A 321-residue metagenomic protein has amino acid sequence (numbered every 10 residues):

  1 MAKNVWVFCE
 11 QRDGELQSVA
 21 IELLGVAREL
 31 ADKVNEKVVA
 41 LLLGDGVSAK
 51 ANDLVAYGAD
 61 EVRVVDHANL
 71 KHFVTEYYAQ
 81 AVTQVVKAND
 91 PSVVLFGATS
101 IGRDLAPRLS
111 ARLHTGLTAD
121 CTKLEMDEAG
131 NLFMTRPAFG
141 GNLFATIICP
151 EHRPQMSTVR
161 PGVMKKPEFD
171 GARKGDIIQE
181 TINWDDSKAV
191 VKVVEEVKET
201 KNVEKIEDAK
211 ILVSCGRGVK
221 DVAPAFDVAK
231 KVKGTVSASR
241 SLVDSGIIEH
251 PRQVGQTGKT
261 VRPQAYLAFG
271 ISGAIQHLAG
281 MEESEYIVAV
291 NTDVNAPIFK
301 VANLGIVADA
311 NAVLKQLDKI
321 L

Functional and structural regions predicted by a protein language model:
M1-L321: N-terminal glycine-rich FAD/FM-binding segment characteristic of electron-transfer flavoproteins
